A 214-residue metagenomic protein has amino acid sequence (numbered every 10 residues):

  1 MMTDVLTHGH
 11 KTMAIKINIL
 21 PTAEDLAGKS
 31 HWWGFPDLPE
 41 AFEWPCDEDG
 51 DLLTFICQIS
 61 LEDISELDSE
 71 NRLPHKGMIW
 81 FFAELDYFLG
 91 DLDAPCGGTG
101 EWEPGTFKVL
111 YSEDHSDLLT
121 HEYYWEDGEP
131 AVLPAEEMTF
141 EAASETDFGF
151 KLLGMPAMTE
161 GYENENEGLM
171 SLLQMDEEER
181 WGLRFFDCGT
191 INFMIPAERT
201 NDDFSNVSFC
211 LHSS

Functional and structural regions predicted by a protein language model:
M1-S214: Preference for intrinsically disordered or flexible, low-complexity segments and adjacent hinge/connector residues
